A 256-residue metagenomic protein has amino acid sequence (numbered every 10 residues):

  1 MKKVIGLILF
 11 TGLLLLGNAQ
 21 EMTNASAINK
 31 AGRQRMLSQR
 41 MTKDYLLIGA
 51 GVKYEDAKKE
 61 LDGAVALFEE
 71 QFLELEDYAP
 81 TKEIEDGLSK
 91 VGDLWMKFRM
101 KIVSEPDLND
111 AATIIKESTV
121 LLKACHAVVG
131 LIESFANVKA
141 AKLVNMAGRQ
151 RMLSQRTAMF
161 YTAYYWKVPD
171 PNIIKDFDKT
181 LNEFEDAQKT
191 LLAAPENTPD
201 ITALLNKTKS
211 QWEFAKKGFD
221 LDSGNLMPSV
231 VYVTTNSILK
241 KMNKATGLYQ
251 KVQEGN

Functional and structural regions predicted by a protein language model:
M1, N18-Q20: Absolute protein N-terminus
K2-I8: Sec-dependent signal peptide recognition, specifically the positively charged N-region followed immediately by
F10-N18: Hydrophobic h-region of N-terminal signal peptides that target proteins for export in Gram-negative bacteria
E21-N256: Mature extracytoplasmic or organellar-lumen-exposed domains after removal of signal/transit peptides
